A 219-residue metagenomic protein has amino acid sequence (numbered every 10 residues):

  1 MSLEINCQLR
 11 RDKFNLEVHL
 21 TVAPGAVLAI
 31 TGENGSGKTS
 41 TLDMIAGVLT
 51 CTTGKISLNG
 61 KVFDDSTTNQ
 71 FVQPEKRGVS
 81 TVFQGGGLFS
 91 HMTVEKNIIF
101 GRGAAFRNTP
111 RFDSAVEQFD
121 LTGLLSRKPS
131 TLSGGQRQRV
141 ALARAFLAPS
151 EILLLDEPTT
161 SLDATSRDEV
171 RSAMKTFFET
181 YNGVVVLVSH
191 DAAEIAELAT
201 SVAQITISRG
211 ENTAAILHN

Functional and structural regions predicted by a protein language model:
K61-S66, T109-L124, K175-T176: Conserved ABC ATPase "signature" region
F63-T81, A104: ABC ATPase NBD coupling module
K128-L132, Q136: Conserved ABC ATPase signature
L147-E151: A short, proline-enriched helix->beta-strand linker immediately N-terminal to the Walker B motif in ABC-type P-loop
L153-E157: Catalytic Walker B motif of ABC-type/P-loop ATPase nucleotide-binding domains
A164-S166: Helix N-cap at the start of a conserved alpha-helix in ABC-type nucleotide-binding domains
N182-V188: Conserved H-loop
